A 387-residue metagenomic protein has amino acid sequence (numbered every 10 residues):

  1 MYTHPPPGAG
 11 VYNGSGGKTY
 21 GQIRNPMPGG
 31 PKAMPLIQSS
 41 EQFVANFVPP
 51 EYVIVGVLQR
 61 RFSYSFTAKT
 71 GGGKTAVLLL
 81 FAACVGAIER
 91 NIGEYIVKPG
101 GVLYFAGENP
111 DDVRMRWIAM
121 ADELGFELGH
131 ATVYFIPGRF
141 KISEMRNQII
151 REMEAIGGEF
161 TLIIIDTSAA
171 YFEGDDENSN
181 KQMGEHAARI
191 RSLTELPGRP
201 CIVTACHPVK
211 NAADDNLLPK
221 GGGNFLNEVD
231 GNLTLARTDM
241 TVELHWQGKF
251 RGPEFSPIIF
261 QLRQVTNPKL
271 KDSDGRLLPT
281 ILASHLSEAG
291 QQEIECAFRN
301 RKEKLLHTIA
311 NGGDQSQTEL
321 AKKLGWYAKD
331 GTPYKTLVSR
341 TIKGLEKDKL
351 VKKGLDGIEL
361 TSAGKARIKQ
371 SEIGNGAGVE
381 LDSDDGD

Functional and structural regions predicted by a protein language model:
M1-P31: Short, small/acidic-rich helices and loops at N termini and domain boundaries of DNA replication/processing enzymes
R24-L128, R367, S371, L381-D387: The Walker A/P-loop phosphate-binding site
R24-N25, I37, I156-E159, T238-D387: C-terminal regions of RecA-like/P-loop NTPase motor modules
I54, T70, V97-D176, R237: Conserved inter-motif catalytic segment of the P-loop NTP-binding fold
S65-F66, G71, A76, L162 (+1 more regions): Phosphate-binding/switch region of NTP-binding enzymes
F81, D112-M120, Q148-E152, E185-R189 (+3 more regions): Alpha-helical scaffold elements adjacent to nucleotide-binding pockets in ATP/GTP-utilizing enzyme cores
E108, P208, I309: Residue-level signal for short, function-critical loop segments
A169-F172, V209-A212, W326: A short, flexible beta-alpha/helix-coil linker loop
